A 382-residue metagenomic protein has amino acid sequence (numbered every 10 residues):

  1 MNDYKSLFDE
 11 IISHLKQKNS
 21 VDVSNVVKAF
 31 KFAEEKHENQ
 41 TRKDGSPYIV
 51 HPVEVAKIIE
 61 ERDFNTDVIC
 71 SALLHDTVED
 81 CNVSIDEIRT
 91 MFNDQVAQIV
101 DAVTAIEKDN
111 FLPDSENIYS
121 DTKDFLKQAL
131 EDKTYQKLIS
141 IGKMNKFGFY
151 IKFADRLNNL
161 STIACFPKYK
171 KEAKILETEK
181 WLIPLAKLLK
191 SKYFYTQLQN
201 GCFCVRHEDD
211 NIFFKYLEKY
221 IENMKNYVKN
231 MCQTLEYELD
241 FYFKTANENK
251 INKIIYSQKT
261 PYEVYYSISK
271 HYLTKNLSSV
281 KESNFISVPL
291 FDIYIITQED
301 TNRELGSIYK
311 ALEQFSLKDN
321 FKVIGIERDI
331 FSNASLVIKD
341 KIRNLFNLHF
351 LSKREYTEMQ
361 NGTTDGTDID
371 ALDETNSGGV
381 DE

Functional and structural regions predicted by a protein language model:
M1-I286, L290, I295-I330, A334-F346 (+1 more regions): Active-site helical microenvironments for divalent-metal-assisted chemistry
